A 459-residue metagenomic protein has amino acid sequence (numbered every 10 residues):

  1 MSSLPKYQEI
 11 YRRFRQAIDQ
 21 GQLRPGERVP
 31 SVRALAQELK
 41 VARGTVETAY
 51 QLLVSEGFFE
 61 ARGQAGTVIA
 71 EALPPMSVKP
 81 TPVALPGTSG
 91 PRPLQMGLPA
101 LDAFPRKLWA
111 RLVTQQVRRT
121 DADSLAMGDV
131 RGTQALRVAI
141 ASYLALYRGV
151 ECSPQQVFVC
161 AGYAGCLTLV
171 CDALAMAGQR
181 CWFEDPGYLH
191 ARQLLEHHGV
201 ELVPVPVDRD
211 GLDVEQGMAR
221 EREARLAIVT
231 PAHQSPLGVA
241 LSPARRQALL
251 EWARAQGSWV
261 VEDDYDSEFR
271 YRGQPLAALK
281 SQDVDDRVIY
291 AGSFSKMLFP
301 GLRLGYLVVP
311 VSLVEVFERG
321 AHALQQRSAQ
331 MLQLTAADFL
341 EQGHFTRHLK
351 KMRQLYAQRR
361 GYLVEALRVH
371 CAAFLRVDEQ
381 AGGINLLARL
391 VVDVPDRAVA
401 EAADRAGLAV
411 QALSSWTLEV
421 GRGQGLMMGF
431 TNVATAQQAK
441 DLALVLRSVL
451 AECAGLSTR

Functional and structural regions predicted by a protein language model:
M1-Q116, T120, L125-D129, L136-V138 (+12 more regions): N-terminal basic, amphipathic alpha-helical segments
Q64, S281-V316, S328-M331: Active-site PLP attachment segment
P99, P231-S235, K296, V433: Short glycine-rich anion-binding loops that position phosphate/pyrophosphate groups of nucleotides and phosphorylated
V113, R118, D123-Q256, E268-F269 (+6 more regions): Conserved core of the PLP fold type I
V157, S258, V288, L375 (+1 more regions): Short, conserved active-site loop motifs that form the nucleotide-linked donor/cofactor pocket
